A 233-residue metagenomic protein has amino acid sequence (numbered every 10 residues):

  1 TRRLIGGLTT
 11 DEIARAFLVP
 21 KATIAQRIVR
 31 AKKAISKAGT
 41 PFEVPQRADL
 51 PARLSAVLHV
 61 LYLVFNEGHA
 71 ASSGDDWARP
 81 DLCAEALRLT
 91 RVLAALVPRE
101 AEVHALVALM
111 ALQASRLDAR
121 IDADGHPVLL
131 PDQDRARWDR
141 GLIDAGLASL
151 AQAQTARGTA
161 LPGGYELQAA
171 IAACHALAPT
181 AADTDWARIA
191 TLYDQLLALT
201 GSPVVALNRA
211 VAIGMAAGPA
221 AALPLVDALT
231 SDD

Functional and structural regions predicted by a protein language model:
T1-E12, V19-L192: Amphipathic helix-loop-helix modules that constitute alpha-helical solenoid scaffolds
A187-D233: Generic long, charged, amphipathic alpha-helical segments
